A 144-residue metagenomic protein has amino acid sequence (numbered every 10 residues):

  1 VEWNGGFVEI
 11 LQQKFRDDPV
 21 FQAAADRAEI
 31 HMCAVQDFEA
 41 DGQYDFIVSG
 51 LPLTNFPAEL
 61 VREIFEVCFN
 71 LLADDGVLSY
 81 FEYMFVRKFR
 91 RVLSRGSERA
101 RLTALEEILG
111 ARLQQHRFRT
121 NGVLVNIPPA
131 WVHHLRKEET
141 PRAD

Functional and structural regions predicted by a protein language model:
V1-N4: Conserved acidic E/D residue at the C-terminus of a beta-strand in Rossmann-like folds
G6-D41: S-adenosyl-L-methionine
F38, N55-F56, R87: Short glycine-rich, flexible loops that bind phosphorylated cofactors or substrates
Y44-L60: A short SAM/SAH-binding and catalytic strip from SAM-dependent methyltransferases
R62-D74: A short glycine-rich, Lys/Arg-flanked "PGG" loop and its adjoining helix->strand segment in the class I
L72-M84: Conserved beta-strand signature within the Rossmann-like core of class I S-adenosyl-L-methionine
R87-A100: Short, flexible/disordered intra-domain loops and linkers
R99-D144: Class I S-adenosyl-L-methionine
